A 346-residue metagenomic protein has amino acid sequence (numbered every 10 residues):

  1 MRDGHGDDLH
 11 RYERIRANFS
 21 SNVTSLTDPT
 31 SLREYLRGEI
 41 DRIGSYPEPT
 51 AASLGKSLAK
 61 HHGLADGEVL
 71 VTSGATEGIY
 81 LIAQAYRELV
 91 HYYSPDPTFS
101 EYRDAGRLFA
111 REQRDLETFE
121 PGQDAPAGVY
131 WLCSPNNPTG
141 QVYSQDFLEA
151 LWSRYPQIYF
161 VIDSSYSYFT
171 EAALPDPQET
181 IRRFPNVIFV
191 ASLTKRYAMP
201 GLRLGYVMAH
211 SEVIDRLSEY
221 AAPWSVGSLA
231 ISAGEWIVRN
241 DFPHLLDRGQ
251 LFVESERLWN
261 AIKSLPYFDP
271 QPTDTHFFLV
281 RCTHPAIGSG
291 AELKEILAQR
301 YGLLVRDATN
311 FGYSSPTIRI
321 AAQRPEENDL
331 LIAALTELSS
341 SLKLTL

Functional and structural regions predicted by a protein language model:
M1-Y46, G128: N-terminal "arm"/small-domain region of PLP-dependent enzymes with the aminotransferase-like
T27-S31, T50, V187-P270: PLP-dependent aminotransferase class I/II
A51-G55, D66-L89: Conserved beta-loop-alpha segment that forms the PLP phosphate-binding cup at the N-terminus of a helix
A85-R107, E112, F119: Conserved PLP-anchoring active-site segment centered on the Schiff-base-forming lysine
R114-A172: Active-site phosphate-binding strand-loop segment of PLP-dependent enzymes
D146, Q299-R300, F311-L346: PLP-dependent enzyme catalytic core of the Aspartate aminotransferase-like
F252, L265-R300: Conserved PLP-binding catalytic core of the aspartate aminotransferase-like
